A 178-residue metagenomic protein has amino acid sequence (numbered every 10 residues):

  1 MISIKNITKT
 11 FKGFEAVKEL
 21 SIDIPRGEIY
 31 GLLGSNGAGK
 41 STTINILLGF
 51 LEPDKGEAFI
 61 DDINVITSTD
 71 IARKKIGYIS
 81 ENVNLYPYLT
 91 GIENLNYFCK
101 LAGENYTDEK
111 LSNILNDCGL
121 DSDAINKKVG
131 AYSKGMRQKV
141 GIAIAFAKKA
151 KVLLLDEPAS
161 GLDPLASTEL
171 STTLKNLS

Functional and structural regions predicted by a protein language model:
G56-T67, I71-A72: Conserved ABC transporter NBD signature motif
N96, K100-G103, D108-A124: Conserved ABC ATPase "signature" region
I142: Hydrophobic anchor residue at the start of the ABC signature
L153-E157: Catalytic Walker B motif of ABC-type/P-loop ATPase nucleotide-binding domains
T168-S178: Helical segment within the ABC ATPase nucleotide-binding domain
